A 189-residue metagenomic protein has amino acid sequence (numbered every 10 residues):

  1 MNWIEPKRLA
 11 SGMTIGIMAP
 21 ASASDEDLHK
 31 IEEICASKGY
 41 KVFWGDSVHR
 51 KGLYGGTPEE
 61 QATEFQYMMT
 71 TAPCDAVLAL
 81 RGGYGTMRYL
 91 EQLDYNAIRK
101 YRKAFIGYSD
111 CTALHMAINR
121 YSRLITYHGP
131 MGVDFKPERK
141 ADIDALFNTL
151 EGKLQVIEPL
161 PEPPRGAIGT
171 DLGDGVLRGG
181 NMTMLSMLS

Functional and structural regions predicted by a protein language model:
M1-P73: ATP/NTP phosphate-donor binding region
E26, E60, Y84, S109 (+3 more regions): Conserved active-site and cofactor/substrate-binding residues in soluble primary-metabolism enzymes
E32, Q66, M87, H115 (+2 more regions): Predominant activation on well-ordered alpha-helical scaffold segments within soluble catalytic domains
C74-A76, K100-F105, D174-G175: Short active-site oxyanion
A76-M87, Q92, Y108: N-terminal glycine-rich "phosphate-gripper" loop used for MgATP/nucleotide binding and carboxylate activation
Y95-A117, I125-G132: Short, acidic/small-residue loops that bind anionic groups at enzyme active sites
R123-S186: Conserved anion/nucleotide-ligand pocket segment
